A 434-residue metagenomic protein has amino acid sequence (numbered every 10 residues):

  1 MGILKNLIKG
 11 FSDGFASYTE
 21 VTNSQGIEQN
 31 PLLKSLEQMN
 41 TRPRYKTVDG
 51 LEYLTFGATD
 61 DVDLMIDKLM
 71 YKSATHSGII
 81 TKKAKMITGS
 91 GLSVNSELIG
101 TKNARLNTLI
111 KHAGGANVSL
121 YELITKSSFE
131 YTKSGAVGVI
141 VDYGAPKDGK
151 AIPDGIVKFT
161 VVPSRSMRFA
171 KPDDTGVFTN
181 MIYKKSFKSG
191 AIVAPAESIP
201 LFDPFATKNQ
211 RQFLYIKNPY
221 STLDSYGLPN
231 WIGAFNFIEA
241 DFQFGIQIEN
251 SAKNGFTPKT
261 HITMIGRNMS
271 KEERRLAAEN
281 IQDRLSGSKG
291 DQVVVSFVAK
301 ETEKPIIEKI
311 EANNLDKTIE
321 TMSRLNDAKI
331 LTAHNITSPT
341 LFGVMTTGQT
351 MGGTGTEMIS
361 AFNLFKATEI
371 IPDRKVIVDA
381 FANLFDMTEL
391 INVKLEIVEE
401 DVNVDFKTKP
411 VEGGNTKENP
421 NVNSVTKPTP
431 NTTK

Functional and structural regions predicted by a protein language model:
M1-T75, T81, I99-V298, K407-K409 (+1 more regions): Structured, contiguous alpha/beta core segments that scaffold functional sites
G2, D316-E320, G355-K434: Activation/maturation switch segments at domain boundaries
A84-N95: Ligand/cofactor-recognition surfaces for anionic moieties
A113, S127, I265, A333-H334 (+2 more regions): Generic structural signal for hydrophobic core residues of well-folded globular domains
V177-T179, Y183-P200, E273-G353, V376-V393: Long amphipathic alpha-helical segments
N236, T350-M358: A short small-residue
T260-I265, I306-N313, S360-L364: Short, hydrophobic beta-strand segments
M269, T302-P305, E400-F406: A short acidic, often aromatic-flanked loop/helix-cap motif at beta-alpha or helix-coil junctions that lines enzyme
